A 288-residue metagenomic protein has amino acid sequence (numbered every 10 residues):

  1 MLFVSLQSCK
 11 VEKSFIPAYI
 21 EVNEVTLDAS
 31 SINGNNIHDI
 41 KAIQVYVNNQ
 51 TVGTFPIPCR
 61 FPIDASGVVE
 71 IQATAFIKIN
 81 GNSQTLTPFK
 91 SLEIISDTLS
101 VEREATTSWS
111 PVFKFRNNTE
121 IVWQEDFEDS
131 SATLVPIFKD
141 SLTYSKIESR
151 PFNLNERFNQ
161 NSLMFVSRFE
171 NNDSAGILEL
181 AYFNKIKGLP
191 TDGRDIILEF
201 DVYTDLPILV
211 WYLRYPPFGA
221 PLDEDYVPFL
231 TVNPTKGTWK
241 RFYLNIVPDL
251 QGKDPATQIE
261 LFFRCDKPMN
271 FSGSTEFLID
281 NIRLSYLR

Functional and structural regions predicted by a protein language model:
V4-S8: C-terminal motif of bacterial Sec signal peptides marking the signal peptidase cleavage site
A65-Q84: A short, solvent-exposed beta-strand micro-motif common in secreted/extracellular proteins
I79-S110: Structured interaction patches on ligand/partner-binding surfaces of diverse proteins
S108-Y144, E276-R283, R288: Extracellular carbohydrate-recognition regions
F127, Y182-I208, L244, I282: Extra-cytoplasmic beta-strand recognition segments
K146-E179: Short carbohydrate-recognition loop motifs
S167-I197, A220-L230: Secreted extracellular polysaccharide-interacting domains
P221-A256, S272-G273: Extracellular carbohydrate recognition and processing domains and analogous Trp-centered ligand-binding platforms
